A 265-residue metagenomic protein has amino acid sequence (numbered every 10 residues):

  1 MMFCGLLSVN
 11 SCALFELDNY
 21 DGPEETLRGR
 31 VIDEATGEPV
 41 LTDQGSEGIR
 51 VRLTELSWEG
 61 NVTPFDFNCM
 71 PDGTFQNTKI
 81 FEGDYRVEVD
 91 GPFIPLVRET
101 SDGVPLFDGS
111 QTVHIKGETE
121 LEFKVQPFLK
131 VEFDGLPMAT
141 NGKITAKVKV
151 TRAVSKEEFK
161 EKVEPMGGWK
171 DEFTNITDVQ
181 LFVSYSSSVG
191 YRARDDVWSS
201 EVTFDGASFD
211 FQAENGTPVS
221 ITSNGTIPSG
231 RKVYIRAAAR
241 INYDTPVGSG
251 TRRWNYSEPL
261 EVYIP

Functional and structural regions predicted by a protein language model:
L7-S11: C-terminal motif of bacterial Sec signal peptides marking the signal peptidase cleavage site
E25-E34, G73: A short, amphipathic beta-strand motif
T36-G60, F159-K160: Short, ordered, surface-exposed loop/turn motifs in non-cytosolic proteins
L56-T74: Short, acidic Ser/Thr/Gly-rich low-complexity loop/linker segments typical of extracellular and cell-surface proteins
G73-T74, F81-T100: A short, solvent-exposed beta-strand micro-motif common in secreted/extracellular proteins
P92-E122: Structured interaction patches on ligand/partner-binding surfaces of diverse proteins
N224-P246: Beta-strand-rich modules
D244-P265: Short beta-strand elements
